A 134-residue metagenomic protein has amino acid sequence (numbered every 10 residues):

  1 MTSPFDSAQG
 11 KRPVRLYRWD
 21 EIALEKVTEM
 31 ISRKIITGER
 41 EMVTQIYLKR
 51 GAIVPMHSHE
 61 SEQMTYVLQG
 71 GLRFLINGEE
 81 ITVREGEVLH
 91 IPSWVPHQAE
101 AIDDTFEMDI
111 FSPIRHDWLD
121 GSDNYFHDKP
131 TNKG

Functional and structural regions predicted by a protein language model:
M1-R40, D123-G134: A short, N-terminal "cap"/entry segment at the start of jelly-roll beta-barrel domains of the cupin/DSBH fold
V27, K34-T37, Q45-Y47, V54-H59 (+1 more regions): Short histidine-centered beta-strand/loop micro-motifs that create catalytic or ligand/metal-coordination sites
M42, M64, G71-R73, E80 (+2 more regions): Structural motif
Y47-K49, H59-F74: Short, conserved beta-strand element in jelly-roll/cupin
L68-Q69, R84-E85, D103: A cytosolic small-molecule/anion-sensing beta-strand core signal
G78-S93: Short acidic-glycine-tyrosine-enriched beta hairpin
S93-D117: Ligand-binding loop in jelly-roll beta-barrel domains
